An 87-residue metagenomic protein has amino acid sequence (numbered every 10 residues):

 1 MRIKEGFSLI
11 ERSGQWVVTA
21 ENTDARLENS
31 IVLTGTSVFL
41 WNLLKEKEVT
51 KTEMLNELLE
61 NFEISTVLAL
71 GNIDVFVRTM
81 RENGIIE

Functional and structural regions predicted by a protein language model:
M1-N42: Acidic, low-complexity/disordered tracts enriched in E/D and polar residues
N29-E87: Long, charge-rich, low-complexity alpha-helical segments
